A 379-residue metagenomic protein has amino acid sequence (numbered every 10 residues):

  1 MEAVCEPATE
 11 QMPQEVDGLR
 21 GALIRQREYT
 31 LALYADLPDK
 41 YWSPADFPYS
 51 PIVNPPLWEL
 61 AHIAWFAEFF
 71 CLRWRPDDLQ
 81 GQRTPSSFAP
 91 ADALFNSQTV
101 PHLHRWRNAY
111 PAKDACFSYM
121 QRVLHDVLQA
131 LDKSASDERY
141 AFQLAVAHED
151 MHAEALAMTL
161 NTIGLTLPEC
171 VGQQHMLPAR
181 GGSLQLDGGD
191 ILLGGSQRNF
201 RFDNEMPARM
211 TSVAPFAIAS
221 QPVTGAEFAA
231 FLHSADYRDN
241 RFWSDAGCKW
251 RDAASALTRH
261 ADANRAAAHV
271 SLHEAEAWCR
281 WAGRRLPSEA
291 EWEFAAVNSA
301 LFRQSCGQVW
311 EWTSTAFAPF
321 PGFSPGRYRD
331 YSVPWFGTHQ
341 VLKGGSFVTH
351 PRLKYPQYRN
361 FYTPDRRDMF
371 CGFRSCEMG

Functional and structural regions predicted by a protein language model:
M1-G18, L72-L124, T166, Q174 (+1 more regions): Short, helix-capping/interhelical loops that line the mouth of catalytic, cofactor-, or ligand-binding pockets
E2-A45, Y49: N-terminal regions that are enriched for targeting/export leaders and immediately downstream pro/stem segments
P7-M12, H102-Y110, K133-S134, M206-S212 (+2 more regions): Short glycine/proline-rich turn/loop motifs
R20, E28, S43-S97, D132-L177 (+5 more regions): Short, contiguous alpha-helical
R83-H102, D187-G189, D239-R259, V333-G345: Core domains of carbohydrate- and sulfate-ester-processing enzymes
P111-L124, F202-A235, D252-A300: Short aromatic-cysteine micro-motif
H175-L186, D190-L192: Extracytoplasmic and endomembrane cell-envelope/extracellular-matrix remodeling and assembly machinery
M206-R209, A235-Y237, R241-F242, A246-W250 (+2 more regions): Surface-exposed recognition segments
